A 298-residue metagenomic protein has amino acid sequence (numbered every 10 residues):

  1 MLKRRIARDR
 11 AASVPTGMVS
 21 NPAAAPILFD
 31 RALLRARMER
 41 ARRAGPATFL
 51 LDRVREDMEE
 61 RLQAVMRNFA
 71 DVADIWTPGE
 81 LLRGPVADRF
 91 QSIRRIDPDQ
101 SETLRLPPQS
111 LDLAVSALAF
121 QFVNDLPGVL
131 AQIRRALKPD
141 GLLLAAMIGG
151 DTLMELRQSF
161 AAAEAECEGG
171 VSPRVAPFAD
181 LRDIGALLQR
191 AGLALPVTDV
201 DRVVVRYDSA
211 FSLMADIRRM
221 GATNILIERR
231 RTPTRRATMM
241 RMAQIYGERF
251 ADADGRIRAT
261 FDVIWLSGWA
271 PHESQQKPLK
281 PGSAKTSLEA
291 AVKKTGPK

Functional and structural regions predicted by a protein language model:
L2-R5, A11-E56, P281-A284, L288-E289 (+1 more regions): N-terminal, positively charged/glycine-rich alpha-helical extensions of SAM-dependent methyltransferases
F49-D71: Conserved alpha-helix/loop element of class I SAM-dependent methyltransferases that forms part of the SAM/SAH-binding
E59, A191, F211-K298: C-terminal lobe and adjacent flexible extensions of AdoMet/dcAdoMet transferase-like proteins
G79-F90: Conserved SAM-binding loop of SAM-dependent methyltransferases across substrates and taxa, primarily the Class I
T103-A114: A short acidic, Gly/Pro-enriched loop at the edge of an enzyme's catalytic core that lines a small-molecule cofactor
D112-P127, A131, M147: A short SAM/SAH-binding and catalytic strip from SAM-dependent methyltransferases
P127-L142: A short glycine-rich, Lys/Arg-flanked "PGG" loop and its adjoining helix->strand segment in the class I
A146-S212, M220-P233: Conserved catalytic/acceptor-binding region of the Class I
